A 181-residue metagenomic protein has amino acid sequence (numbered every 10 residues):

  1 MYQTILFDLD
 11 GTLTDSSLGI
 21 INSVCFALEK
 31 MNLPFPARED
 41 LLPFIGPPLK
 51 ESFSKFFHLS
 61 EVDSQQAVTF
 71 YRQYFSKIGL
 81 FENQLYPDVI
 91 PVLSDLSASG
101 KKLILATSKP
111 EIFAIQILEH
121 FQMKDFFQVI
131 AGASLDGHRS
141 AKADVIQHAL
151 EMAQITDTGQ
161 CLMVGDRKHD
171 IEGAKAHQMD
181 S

Functional and structural regions predicted by a protein language model:
M1-P43, S54-F57: Active-site neighborhood of HAD-like aspartate-dependent phosphohydrolases
S16, G165-D166: Acidic di-acidic motifs
I20, L49, L85, K142: Conserved donor sugar-nucleotide recognition element shared by glycan-biosynthetic enzymes
A27-L28, P48-E61, I117, A149-M152: Helix-loop "lid/cap" segments that line or gate small-molecule binding pockets
S54-I90: Metal-dependent phosphoesterase signature
K77-L105, E111-E119, A143: Short, acidic loop-to-helix structural element flanking the phosphoryl-transfer center in phosphate-processing enzymes
E111-L162, K168-H177: Substrate-recognition "cap/lid" segment bordering the active-site pocket of phosphatases
